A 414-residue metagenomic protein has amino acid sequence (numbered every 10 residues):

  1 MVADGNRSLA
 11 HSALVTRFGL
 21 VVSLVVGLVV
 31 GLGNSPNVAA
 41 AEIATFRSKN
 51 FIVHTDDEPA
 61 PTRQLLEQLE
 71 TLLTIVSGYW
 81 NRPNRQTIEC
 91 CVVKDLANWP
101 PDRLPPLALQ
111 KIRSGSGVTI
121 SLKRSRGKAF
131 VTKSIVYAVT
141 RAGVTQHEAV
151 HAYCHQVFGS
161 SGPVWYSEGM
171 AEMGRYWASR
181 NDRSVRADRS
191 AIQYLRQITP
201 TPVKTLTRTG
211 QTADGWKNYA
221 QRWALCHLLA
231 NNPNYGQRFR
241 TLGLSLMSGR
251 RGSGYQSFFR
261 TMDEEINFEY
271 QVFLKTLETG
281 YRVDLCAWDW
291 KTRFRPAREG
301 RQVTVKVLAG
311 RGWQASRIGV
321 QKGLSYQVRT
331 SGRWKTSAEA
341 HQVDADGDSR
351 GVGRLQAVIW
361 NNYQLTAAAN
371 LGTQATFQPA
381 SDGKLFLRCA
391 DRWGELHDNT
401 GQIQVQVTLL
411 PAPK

Functional and structural regions predicted by a protein language model:
M1-T16: N-terminal secretory signal peptides that target proteins for export/translocation
V15-N34: Bacterial N-terminal signal peptides
N34-A40: Sec/Tat signal peptide C-region and signal peptidase I cleavage site
A40-P163, A178-R180, R208, R251-Y255: Juxtacatalytic substrate-recognition/specificity segment
A44, I88, G169, G401-I403: Extracytoplasmic/periplasmic beta-strand context in beta-sandwich domains, especially the cupredoxin/COX2 CuA-binding
P101-P105, H155, R183-R186, R238-F239 (+1 more regions): Short, solvent-exposed loop/turn and secondary-structure capping segments
Q110-A129, K133-V136, T140, F158-A287: Acidic/His/Gly-enriched intrinsically disordered linker/tail segments that often contain short helix/coil "MoRF-like"
T279-K414: Gly-Asp-aromatic-enriched flexible segments
